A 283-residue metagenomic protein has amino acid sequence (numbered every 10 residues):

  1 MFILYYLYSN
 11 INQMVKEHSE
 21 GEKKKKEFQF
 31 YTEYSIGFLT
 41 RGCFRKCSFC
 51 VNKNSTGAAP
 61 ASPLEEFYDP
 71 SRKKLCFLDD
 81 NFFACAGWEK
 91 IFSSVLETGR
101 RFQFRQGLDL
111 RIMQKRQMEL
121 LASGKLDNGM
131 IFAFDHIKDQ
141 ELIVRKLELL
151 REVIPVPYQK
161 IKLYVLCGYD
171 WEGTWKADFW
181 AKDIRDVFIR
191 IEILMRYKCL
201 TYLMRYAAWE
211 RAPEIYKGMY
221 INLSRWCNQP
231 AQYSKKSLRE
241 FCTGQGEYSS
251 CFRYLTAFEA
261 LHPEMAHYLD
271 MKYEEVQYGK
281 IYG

Functional and structural regions predicted by a protein language model:
M1-S35: Glycine-rich beta-alpha loop elements in corrinoid/cobalamin-binding modules across cobalamin-dependent enzymes
F30-E66: Canonical Radical SAM [4Fe-4S] cluster-binding loop centered on the CxxxCxxC motif and its immediate flanking residues
R45-C47, T56-A58, A84-A86, W171-G173 (+1 more regions): Short catalytic/ligand-binding loop motif for oxyanion handling, primarily in non-cytosolic enzymes, centered on
V51-L147, Y158-C167, L200-M204: Core AdoMet radical
L75-C76, K125-M130, K138-G218, N222 (+1 more regions): Conserved C-terminal portion of the radical SAM core fold that forms the substrate/S-adenosylmethionine-binding
R185-F188, C199-G283: C-terminal accessory extensions appended to soluble enzyme cores
